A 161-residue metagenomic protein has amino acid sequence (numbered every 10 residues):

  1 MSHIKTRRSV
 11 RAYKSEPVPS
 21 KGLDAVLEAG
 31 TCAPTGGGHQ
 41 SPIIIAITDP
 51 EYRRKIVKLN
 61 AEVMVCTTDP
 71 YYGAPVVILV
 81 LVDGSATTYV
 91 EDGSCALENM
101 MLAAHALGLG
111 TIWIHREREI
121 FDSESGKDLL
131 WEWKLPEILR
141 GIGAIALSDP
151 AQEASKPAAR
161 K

Functional and structural regions predicted by a protein language model:
M1-K161: Acidic, surface-exposed loops and disordered segments
